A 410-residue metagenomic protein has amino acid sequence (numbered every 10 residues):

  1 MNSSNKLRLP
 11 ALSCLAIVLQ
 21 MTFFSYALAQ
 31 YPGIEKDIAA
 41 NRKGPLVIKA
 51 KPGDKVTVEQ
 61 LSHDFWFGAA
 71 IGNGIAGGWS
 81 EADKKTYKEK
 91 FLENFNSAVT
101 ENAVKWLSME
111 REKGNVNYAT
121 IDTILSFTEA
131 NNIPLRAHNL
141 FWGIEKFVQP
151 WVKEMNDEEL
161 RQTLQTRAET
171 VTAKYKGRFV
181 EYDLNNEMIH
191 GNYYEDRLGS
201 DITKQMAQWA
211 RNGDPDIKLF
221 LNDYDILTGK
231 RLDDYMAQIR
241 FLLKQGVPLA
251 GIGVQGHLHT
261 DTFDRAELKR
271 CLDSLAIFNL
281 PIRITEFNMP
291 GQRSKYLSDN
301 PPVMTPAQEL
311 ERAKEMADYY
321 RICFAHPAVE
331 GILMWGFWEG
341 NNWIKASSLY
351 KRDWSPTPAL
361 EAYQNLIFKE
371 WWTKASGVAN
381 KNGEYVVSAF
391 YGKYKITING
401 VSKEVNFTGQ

Functional and structural regions predicted by a protein language model:
N2-C14: Bacterial N-terminal signal peptides that target proteins for export
S13-F23: Bacterial N-terminal signal peptides
L28-G77, W106-R111, E154, L198-D201 (+2 more regions): Beta-strand-rich domain onsets/edges
F67-I71, F95-T100, L135-N139, V180-L184 (+4 more regions): Hydrophobic faces of well-ordered beta-strands that scaffold small-molecule active sites in alpha/beta enzyme cores
G72-K84, W106-A119, I189-G199, I226-D234 (+3 more regions): Acidic-and-aromatic substrate-binding clefts and catalytic sites of carbohydrate-active enzymes
W79, D83-N94, Y385-K393: Short Pro-Gly-centered beta-turn/loop motif in secreted/extracellular proteins
S97-R111, T120-I226: Substrate-binding cleft and catalytic face of glycoside hydrolase catalytic domains, especially the flexible beta-alpha
F147, K153-M155, L160, K174-R178 (+5 more regions): Aromatic-rich peripheral "rim/lid" segments of glycoside hydrolase catalytic domains that contact and position glycan
